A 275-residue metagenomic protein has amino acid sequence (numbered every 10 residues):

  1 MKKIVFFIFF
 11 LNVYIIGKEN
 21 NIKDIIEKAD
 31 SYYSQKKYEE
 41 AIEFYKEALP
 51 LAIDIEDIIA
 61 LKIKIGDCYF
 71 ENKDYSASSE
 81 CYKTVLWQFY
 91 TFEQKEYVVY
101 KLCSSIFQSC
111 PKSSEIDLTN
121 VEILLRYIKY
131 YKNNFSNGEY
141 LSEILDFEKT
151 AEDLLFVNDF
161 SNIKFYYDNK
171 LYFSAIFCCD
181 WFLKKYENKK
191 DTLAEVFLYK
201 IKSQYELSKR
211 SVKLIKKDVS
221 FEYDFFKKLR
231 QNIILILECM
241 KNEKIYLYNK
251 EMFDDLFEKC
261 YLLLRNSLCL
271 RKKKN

Functional and structural regions predicted by a protein language model:
I4-N12: Sec-dependent N-terminal signal peptides
I15-N275: Acidic, polar-rich low-complexity tracts and alpha-helical solenoid repeat scaffolds
